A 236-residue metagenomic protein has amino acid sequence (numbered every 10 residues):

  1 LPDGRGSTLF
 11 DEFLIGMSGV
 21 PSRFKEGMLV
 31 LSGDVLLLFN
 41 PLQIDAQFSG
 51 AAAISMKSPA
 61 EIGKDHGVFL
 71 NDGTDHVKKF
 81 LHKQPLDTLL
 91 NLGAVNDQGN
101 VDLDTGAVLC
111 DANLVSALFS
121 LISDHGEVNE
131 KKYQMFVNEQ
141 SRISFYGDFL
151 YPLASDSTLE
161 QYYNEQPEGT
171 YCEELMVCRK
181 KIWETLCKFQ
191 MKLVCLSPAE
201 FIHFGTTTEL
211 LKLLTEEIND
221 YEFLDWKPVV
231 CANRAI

Functional and structural regions predicted by a protein language model:
L1-V77, C110: Conserved beta-loop-beta/alpha segment of the NTase-like Rossmann-fold superfamily that binds/positions NTPs
D3, K83, V194-L196: Conserved beta-strand termini and adjacent loop/short-helix elements that scaffold enzyme active sites in alpha/beta
M17-V20, L29, V35-L36, Q43 (+2 more regions): Left-handed beta-helix
R23-F24, V101-D102, C195-S197: Short hydrophobic "helix-edge" motifs at membrane interfaces and signal-peptide entry regions
I44-G50, H66-D72, Q84, D97 (+3 more regions): Short secondary-structure boundary/capping segments
I62-F69, L86-L92, V229-A232: Low-complexity, flexible helical/coil segments
T74-D102: A short, charged helix-loop
